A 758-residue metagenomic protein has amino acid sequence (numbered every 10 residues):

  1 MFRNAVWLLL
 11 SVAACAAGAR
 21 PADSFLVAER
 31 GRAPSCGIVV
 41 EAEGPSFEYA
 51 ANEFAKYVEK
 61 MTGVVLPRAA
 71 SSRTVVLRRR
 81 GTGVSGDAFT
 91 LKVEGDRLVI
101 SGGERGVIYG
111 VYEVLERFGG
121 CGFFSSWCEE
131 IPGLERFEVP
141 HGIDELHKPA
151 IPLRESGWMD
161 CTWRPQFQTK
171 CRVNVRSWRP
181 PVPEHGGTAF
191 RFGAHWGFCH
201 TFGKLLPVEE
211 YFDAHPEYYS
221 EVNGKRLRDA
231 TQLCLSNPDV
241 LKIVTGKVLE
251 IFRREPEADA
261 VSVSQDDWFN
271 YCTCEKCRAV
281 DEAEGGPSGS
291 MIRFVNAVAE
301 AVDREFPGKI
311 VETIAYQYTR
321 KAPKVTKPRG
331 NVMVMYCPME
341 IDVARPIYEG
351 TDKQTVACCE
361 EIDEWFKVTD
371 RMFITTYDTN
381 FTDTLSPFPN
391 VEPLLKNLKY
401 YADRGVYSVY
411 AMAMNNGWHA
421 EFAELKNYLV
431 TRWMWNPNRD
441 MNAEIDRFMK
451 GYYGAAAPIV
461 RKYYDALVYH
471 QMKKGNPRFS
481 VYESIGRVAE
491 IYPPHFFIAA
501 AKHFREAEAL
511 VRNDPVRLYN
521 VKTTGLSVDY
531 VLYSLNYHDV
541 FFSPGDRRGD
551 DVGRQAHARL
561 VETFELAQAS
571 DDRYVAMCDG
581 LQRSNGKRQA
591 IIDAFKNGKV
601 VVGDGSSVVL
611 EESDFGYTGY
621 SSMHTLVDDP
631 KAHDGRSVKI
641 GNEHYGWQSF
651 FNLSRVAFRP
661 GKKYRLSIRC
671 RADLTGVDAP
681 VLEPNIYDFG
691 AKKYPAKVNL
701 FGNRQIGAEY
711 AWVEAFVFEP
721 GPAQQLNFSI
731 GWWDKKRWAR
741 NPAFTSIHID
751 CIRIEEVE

Functional and structural regions predicted by a protein language model:
W7-V12, A17-G95, E135-H141: Acidic, contiguous N-terminal accessory segments
P34, E43-P45, A50-E53, Y57 (+4 more regions): Feature activates predominantly on carbohydrate-active enzymes
S236-K242, E250, K353-P458, K462 (+1 more regions): Structured mid-domain segments that build the active-site/substrate or prosthetic-cofactor binding neighborhood
V295-K321, F373-T379, A411: Aromatic-lined carbohydrate-recognition surfaces of secreted/lumenal glycan-active proteins
R432-G661, R665-S667, L674: Catalytic domains of carbohydrate-active enzymes that cleave complex glycans
S649-F651, L674-D688: Beta-strand acidic-aromatic groove motif in beta-rich domains, primarily in extracellular
P680-P684, W712-E755: Extracellular beta-strand ligand-recognition surfaces/modules
F689-Q725: Extracellular carbohydrate recognition and processing domains and analogous Trp-centered ligand-binding platforms
